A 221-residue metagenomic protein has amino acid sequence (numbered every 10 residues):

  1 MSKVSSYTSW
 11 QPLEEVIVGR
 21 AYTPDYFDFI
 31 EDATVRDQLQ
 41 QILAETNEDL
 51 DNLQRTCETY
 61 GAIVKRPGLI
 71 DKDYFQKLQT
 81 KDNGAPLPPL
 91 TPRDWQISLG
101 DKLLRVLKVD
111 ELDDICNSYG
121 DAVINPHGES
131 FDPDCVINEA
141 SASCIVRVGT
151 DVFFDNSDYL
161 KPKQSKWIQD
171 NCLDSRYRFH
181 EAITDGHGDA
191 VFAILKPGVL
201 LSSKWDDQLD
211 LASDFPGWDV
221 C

Functional and structural regions predicted by a protein language model:
M1-C221: The feature marks the mature, well-folded catalytic cores of soluble enzymes
